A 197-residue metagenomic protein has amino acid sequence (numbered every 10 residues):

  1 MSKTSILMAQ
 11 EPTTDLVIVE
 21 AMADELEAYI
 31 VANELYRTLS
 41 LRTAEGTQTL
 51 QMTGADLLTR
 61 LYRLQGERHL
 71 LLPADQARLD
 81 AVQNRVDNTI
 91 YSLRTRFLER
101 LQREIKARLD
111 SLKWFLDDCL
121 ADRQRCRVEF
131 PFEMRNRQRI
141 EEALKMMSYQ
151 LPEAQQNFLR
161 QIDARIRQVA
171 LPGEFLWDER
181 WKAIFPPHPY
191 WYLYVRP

Functional and structural regions predicted by a protein language model:
S2-G54: Leu/Val/Ala/Ile-rich N-terminal alpha-helices, chiefly Sec-type signal peptides and the beginnings
P12, L16, E20, R68 (+3 more regions): Extended alpha-helical interaction scaffolds
T38-Q48, G66-A77, A121-F130, Y149-E153: Charged, low-complexity interaction regions
T53-G66: An N-terminal, globular interaction/scaffold subdomain
R68-I105, D163-I166: Repeat-associated, polar segments at repeat-unit boundaries in modular proteins
M134-L159: Amphipathic alpha-helical packing elements
P152-P197: Alpha-helical oligomerization segments
